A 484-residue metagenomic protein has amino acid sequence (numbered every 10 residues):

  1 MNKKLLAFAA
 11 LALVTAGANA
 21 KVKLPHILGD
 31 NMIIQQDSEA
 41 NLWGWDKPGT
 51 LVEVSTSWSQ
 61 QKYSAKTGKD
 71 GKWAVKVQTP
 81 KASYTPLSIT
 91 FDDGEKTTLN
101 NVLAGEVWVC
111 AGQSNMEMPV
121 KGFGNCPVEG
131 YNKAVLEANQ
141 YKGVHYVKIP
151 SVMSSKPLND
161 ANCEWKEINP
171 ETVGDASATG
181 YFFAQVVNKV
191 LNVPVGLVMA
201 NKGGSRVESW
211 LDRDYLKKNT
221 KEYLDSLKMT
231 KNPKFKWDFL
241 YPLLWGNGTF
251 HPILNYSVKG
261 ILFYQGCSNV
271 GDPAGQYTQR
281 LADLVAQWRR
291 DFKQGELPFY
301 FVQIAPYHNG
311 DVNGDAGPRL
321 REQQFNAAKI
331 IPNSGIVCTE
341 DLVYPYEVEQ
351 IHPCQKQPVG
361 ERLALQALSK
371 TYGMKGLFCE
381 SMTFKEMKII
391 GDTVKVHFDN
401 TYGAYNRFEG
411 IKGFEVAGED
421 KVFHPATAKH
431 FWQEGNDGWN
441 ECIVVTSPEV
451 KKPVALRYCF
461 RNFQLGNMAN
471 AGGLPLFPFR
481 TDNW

Functional and structural regions predicted by a protein language model:
M1-K23: Bacterial Sec-dependent N-terminal signal peptides
K21-W484: Cell-envelope and extracellular/periplasmic
